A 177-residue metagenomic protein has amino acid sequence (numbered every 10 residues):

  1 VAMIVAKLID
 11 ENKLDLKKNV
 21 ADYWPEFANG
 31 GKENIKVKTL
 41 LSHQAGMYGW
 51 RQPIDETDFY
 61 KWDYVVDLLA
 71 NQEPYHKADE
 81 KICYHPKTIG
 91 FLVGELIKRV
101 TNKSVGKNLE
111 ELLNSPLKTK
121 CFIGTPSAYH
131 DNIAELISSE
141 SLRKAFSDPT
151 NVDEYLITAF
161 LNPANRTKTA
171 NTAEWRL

Functional and structural regions predicted by a protein language model:
V1-K17, L92-K98: Active-site SXXK
A2, L14, K18, G31-N34 (+1 more regions): Generic alpha-helical scaffold signal
A2-K7, K18, D22, K38 (+1 more regions): N-terminal, well-ordered alpha-helical segments
L8-E11, A28, P53: Short coil/turn segments at secondary-structure boundaries
D15-G30, L113-P116: Short, glycine/proline-biased beta-turn/loop segments that scaffold the active-site neighborhood
G30-L177: Short, surface-exposed loop or secondary-structure junction motifs that flank catalytic or metal-binding residues
